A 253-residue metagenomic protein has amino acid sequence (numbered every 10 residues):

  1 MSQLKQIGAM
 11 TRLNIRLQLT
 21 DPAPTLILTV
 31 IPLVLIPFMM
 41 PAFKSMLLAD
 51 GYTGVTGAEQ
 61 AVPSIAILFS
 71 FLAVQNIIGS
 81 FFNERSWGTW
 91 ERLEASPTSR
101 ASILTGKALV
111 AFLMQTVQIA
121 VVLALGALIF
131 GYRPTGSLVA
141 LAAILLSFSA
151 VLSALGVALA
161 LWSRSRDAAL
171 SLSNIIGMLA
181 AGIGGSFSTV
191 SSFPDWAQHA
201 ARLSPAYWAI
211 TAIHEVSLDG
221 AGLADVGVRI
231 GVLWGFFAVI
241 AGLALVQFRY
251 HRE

Functional and structural regions predicted by a protein language model:
Q3-W90, A101, T105-A120, F130-L138 (+2 more regions): Transmembrane helix-boundary elements of multi-pass transport/secretion proteins, especially ABC-type permease modules
V30, P37-L47, R164-L203, Y207: Transmembrane helix segments
M40-P41, L123, A127, V157 (+5 more regions): Transmembrane alpha-helix boundary and packing residues in multipass membrane permease domains and related
R92-R100, W162: Short helix-to-coil transition segments within interhelical loops that connect adjacent transmembrane helices
L104-V121, L146, L152, S171-F187: Transmembrane alpha-helical interface segments in multi-pass membrane proteins
I119, L123-V139, W162-D167, S186-S192: Short helix-loop junctions at transmembrane helix boundaries
A140-S163, A181-G184, G235-G242: Hydrophobic alpha-helical transmembrane segments of polytopic membrane proteins
Y207-A221: Short, membrane-exposed interhelical loops at transmembrane-helix boundaries
